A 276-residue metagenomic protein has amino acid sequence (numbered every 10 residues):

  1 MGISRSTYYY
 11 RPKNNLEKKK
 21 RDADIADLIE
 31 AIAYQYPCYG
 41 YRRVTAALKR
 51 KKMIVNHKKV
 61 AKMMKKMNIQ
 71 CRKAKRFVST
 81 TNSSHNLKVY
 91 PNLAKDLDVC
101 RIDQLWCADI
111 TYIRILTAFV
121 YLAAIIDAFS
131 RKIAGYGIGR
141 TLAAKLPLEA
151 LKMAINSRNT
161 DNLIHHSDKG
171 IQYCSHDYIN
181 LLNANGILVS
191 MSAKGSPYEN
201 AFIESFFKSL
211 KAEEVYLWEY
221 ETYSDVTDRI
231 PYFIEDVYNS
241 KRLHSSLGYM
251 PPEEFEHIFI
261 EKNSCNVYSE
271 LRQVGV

Functional and structural regions predicted by a protein language model:
M1, Y8, I29, V44 (+14 more regions): Mobile genetic element proteins and their domesticated derivatives, centered on retroelements and DNA transposons
R5-R101, S196, P251-I260: Basic, flexible linker segments flanking DNA-binding modules in nucleic acid-interacting mobile-element proteins
Y34-C38, D98-C100, I115-L116, K169 (+2 more regions): Conserved, non-catalytic sequence blocks in retroelement Pol enzymes and Pol-derived host proteins
T80-S83, S167-K169, S175-Y178, V189-K211 (+2 more regions): RNase H-like two-metal-ion nuclease catalytic core shared by retroviral integrases and related mobile-element nucleases
K95, V99-A134, R140-T141: An active-site-proximal beta-strand-loop segment
A118, Y136-R158: Active-site beta-loop-alpha junctions of metal-dependent nucleic acid enzymes, especially the RNase H-like/DDE
K132-Y136, V189-S192, Y216-L217: Short small-residue beta-strand/loop micro-motif enriched in glycine and branched aliphatics
N183-I187, S209-V276: C-terminal domain-tail junction helix/linker
